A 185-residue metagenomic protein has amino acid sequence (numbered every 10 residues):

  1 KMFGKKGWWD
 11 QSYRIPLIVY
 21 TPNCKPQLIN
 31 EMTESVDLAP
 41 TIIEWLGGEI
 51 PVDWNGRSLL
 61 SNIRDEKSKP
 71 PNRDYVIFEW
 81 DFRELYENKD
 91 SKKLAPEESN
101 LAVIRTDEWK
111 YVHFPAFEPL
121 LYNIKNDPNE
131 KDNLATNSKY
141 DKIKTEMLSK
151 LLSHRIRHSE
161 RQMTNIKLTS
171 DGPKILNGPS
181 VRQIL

Functional and structural regions predicted by a protein language model:
K1-L28, E34: Histidine-centered active-site microenvironments of extracellular/periplasmic hydrolases and transferases
W9-D10, E34, P51, N55 (+2 more regions): Short acidic-hydrophobic sequence patches enriched in Asp/Glu that either
R14, E34-W45, N62, L120 (+2 more regions): Generic recognition of well-ordered alpha-helical segments
Y20, K25, D37-A39, L46-L120 (+4 more regions): C-terminal cap/loop subdomain of S1 sulfatases and analogous C-terminal strand-loop tails that border
L28-E31, E49, A135-T136: Short, solvent-exposed loop/turn segments at secondary-structure boundaries
S61, N133-T136: Phosphate-coordinating loops and pocket residues in cytosolic domains that bind phosphorylated ligands
D127: Intrinsically disordered, low-complexity polar regions and short flexible loop motifs
T136-L185: Long, internal low-complexity/basic segments
